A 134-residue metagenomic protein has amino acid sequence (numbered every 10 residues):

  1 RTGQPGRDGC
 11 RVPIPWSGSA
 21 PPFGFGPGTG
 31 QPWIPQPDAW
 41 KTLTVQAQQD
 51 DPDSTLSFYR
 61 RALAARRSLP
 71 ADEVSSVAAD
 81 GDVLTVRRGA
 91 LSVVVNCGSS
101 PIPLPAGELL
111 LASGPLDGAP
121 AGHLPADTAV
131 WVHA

Functional and structural regions predicted by a protein language model:
R1-L91: Loop/helix patches that line or flank the sugar-binding groove of alpha-linked glycan CAZymes
S92-N96: Buried hydrophobic-core signal for structured, non-transmembrane domains
C97-A134: C-terminal beta-sandwich/jelly-roll accessory domains of carbohydrate-active enzymes
